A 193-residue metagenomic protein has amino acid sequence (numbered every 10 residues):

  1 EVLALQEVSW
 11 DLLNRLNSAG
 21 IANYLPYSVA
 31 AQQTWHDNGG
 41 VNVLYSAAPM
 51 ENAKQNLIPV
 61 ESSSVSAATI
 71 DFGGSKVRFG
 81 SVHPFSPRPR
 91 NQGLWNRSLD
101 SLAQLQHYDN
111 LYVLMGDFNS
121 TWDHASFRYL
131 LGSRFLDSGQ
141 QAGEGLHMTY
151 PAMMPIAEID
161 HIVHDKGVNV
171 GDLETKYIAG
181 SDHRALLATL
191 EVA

Functional and structural regions predicted by a protein language model:
E1-V2: Active-site metal-binding motif and surrounding structural segment of the metallo-beta-lactamase
L5-A193: Soluble catalytic domains of enzymes that build or remodel membrane lipids, polysaccharides, and related
